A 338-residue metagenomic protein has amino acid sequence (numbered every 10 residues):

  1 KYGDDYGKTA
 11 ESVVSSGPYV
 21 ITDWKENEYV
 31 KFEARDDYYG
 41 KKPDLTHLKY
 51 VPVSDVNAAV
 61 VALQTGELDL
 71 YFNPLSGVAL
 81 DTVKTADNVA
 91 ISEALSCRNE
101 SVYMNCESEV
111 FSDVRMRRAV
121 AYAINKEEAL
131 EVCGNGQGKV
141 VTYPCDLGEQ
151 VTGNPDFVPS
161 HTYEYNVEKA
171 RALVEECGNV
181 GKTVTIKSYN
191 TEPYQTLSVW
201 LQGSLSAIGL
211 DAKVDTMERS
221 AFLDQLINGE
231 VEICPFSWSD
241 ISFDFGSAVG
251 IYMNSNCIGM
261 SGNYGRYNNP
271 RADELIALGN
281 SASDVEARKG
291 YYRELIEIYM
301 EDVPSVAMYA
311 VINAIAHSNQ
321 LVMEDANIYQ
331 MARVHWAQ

Functional and structural regions predicted by a protein language model:
K1-K42, H47, E168: Gly/Pro-rich hinge or "lid" segments in bacterial periplasmic/extracellular proteins
G17-V20, V30-K31, T46-P52, G181-N190 (+1 more regions): Short, well-ordered beta-strand elements
Y19, K139-L173, P193-Y194: Structural transition elements
E26, R171-D240, N313: Ligand/substrate-recognition segments at binding pockets and active sites
R35-D81, D211: Ligand-site clamp/hinge motif
E107, F111-Q150, T196-L197, Y299-A307: Periplasmic-binding protein-like
L223-N280: Acidic-aromatic pocket-rim loops
I315-Q338: Long beta-strand-rich cores associated with HINT superfamily self-processing modules
